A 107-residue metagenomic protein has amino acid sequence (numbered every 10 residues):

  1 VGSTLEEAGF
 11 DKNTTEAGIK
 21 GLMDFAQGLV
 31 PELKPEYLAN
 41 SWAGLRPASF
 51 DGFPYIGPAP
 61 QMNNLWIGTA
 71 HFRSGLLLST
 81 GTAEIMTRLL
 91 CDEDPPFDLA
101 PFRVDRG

Functional and structural regions predicted by a protein language model:
V1-L38: Conserved FAD/dinucleotide-binding core of flavoprotein oxidoreductases
V30-G107: C-terminal catalytic lobe of FAD-dependent flavoproteins
